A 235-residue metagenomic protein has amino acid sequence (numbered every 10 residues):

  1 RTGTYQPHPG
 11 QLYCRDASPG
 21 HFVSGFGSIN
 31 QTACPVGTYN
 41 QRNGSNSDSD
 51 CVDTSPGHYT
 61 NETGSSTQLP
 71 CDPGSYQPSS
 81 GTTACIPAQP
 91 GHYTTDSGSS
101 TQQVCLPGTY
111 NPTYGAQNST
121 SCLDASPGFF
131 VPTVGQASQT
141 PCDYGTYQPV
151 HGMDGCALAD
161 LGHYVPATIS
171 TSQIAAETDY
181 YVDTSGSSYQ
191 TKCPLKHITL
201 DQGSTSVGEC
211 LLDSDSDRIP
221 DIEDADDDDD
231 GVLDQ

Functional and structural regions predicted by a protein language model:
R1-Q235: Disulfide-rich, cysteine-dense extracellular ectodomains and adjacent flexible linkers of secreted and cell-surface
